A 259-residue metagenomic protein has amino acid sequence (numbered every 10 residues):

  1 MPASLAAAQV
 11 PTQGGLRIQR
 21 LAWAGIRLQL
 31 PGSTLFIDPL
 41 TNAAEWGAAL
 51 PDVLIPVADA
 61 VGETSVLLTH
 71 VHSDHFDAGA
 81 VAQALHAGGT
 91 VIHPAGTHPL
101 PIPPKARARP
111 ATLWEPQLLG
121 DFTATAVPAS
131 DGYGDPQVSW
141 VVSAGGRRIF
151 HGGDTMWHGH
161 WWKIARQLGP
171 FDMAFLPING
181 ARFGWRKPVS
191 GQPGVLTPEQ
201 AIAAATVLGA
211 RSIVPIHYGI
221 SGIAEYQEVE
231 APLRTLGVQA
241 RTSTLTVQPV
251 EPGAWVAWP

Functional and structural regions predicted by a protein language model:
P2-Q13, G89-R147, R234-T235, Q239-P259: Metallo-beta-lactamase
A6, L30-V71, A78-A82, G132-G134 (+1 more regions): Pre-active-site segment of Zn-dependent metallo-hydrolases
P11-P56, P136-G153: Conserved beta-strand hairpin/beta-sheet module of binuclear metal-dependent hydrolase folds, prominently
L21-Q29, L118-D172, G191-L196: Catalytic core of the metallo-beta-lactamase
I37-L40, G62-D74, I92-A95, F150-T155 (+3 more regions): Active-site neighborhood of phospho(di)ester-bond hydrolases with catalytic His/Asp-centered motifs
A43-A44, H72-F76, H98-P101, E115-L118 (+5 more regions): Active-site environment of divalent metal-dependent phosphoester hydrolases
L54-Q117: Active-site HxH/HxHxD metal-binding segment of metal-dependent hydrolases
G159-P252: Cap/insert and terminal regions of metallo-dependent hydrolase folds
